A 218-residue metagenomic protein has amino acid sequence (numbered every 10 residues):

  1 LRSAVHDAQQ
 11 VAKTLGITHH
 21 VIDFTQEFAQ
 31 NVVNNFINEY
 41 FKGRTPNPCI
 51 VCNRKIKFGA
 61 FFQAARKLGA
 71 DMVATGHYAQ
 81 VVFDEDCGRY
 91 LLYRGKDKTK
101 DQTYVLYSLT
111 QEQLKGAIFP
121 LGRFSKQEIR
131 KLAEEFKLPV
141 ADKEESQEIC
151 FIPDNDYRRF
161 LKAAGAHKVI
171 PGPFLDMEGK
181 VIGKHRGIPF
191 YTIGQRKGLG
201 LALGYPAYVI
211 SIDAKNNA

Functional and structural regions predicted by a protein language model:
L1-Y107, I118, E128, E134 (+1 more regions): ATP-dependent adenylation/nucleotidyltransferase module used to activate substrates
A74-A218: AMP-forming adenylation/ATP pyrophosphatase catalytic core
